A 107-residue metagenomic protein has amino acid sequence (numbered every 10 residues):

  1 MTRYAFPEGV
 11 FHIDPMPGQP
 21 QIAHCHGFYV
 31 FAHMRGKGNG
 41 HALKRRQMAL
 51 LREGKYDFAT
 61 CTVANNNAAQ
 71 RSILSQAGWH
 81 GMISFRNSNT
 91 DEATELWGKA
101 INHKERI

Functional and structural regions predicted by a protein language model:
M1-H26, F31: Acetyl-CoA-dependent GNAT
Q19-Q21, N67-A68, S88-A93: Short acidic/glycine-enriched loop/turn segments that link adjacent beta-strands
G27-R35, V63-A64: A short, internal acetyl-CoA/4′-phosphopantetheine-binding micro-motif in the GNAT/acyltransferase core
V30, G36-A49, Q76: Conserved acetyl-CoA-binding loop-helix of GNAT-fold acetyltransferases
H41, N65-I83: Conserved active-site alpha-helix within GNAT-family acetyltransferase domains
L51-V63: Conserved GNAT acetyl-CoA-binding A-motif
T62-V63, G78-L96: Conserved catalytic-core motifs of GNAT/GCN5-like acyltransferases
I101-I107: Short, charged/polar, Gly/Pro-enriched secondary-structure boundary elements
